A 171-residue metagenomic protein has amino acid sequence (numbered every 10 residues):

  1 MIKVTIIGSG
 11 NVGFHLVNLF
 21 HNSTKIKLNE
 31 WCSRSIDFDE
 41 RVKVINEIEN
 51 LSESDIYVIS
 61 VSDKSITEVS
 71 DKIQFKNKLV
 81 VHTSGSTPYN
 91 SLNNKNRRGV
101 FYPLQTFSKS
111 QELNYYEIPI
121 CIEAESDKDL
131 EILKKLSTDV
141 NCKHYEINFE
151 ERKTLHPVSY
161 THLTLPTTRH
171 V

Functional and structural regions predicted by a protein language model:
M1-N46: NAD(P)+-binding Rossmann beta1-loop-alpha1 motif at the extreme N-terminus of oxidoreductases
I36-R41, L51-S52, K72-F75, Y89-K95 (+1 more regions): Short loop/helix-cap segments at secondary-structure boundaries that form the rim of catalytic
E49-S70: Rossmann-like NAD(P)-binding element
V58, L79-V81: N-terminal transmembrane hairpin
H82-H156: Rossmann-fold dinucleotide-binding core
T161-H170: Conserved small/polar residues in nucleotide/adenosyl-binding loops
